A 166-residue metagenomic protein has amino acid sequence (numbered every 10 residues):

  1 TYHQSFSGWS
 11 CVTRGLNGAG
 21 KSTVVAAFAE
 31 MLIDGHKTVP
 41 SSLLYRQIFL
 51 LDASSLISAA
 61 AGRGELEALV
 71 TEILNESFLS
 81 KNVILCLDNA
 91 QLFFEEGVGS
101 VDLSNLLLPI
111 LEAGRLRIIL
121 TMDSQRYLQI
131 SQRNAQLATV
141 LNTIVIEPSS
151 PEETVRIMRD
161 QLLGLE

Functional and structural regions predicted by a protein language model:
S7-A27: Walker A/P-loop nucleotide-binding motif
W9, R46-I48, F78-L85, A113-L120 (+1 more regions): Loop/turn-to-beta-strand initiation segments
E30-Y45, L56-S58: Post-Walker A helix-loop "phosphate-sensing" segment adjacent to the P-loop in P-loop NTPases
Q47-S77: Short glycine-rich substrate-engagement loop in P-loop NTPases that contacts/grips substrate
A60-L66, S80, L92-S104, Q129-Q132: Conserved ATPase-coupling elements of RecA-like P-loop NTPase cores
L108-P109, S131-E147: A short helix-turn-beta junction within AAA+ P-loop NTPase domains corresponding to the substrate/partner-engaging
G114, N142-V155: Conserved AAA+ ATPase "SRH/arginine-finger" region at the nucleotide-binding site
R156-E166: Conserved AAA+ ATPase "sensor/coupling" helix adjacent to the nucleotide-binding pocket
